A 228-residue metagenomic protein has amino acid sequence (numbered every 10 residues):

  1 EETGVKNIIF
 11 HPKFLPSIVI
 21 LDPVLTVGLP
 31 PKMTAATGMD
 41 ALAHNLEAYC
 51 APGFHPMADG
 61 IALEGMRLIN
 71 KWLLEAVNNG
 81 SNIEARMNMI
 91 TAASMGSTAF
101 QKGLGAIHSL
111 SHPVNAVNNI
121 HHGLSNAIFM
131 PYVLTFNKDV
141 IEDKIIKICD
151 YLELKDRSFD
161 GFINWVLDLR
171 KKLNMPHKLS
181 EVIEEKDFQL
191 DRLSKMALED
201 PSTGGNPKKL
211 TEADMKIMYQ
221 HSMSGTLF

Functional and structural regions predicted by a protein language model:
E1-K102, A213: Carboxylate- and glycine-rich phosphate/diphosphate-binding segment that chelates Mg2+/Mn2+
L29-P31, G53-A58, P131-V133, D160-F162 (+1 more regions): A ubiquitous short alpha-helical element
A41-A48, G60, E64-E75, N88-T91 (+9 more regions): Alpha-helical scaffold segments in soluble metabolic enzymes
Y49-H55, G103-L104, F136-D143, T226-F228: Short helix-capping/linker segments at secondary-structure and domain boundaries
L104-G161: C-terminal catalytic subdomain
I145, C149, E153-F228: C-terminal charged capping/lid subdomain of soluble metabolic enzymes
